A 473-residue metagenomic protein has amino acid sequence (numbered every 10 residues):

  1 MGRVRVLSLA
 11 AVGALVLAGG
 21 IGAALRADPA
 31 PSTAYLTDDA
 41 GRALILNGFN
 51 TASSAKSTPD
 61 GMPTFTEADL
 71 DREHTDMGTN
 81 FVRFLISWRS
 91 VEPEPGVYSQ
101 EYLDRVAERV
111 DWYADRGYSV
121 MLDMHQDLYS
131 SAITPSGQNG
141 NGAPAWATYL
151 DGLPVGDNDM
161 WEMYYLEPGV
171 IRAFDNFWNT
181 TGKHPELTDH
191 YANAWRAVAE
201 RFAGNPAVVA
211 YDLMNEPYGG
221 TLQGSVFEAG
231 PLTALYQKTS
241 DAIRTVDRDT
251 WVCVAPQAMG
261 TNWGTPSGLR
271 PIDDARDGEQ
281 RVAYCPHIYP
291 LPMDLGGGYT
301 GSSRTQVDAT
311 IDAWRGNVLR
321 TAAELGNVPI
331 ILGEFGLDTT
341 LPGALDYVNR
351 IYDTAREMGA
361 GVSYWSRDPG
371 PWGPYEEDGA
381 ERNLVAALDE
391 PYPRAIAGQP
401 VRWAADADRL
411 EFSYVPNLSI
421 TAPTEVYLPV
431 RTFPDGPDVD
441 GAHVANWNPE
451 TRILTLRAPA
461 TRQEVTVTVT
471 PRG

Functional and structural regions predicted by a protein language model:
M1-R26: Secretory targeting and sorting signals
A27-T33, F433-D435: A short, compositionally biased
P31-W251, P256-G268: Active-site mouth of glycoside hydrolases
T37-A43, F84, A192-A194, V209 (+1 more regions): Substrate-binding clefts and catalytic carboxylate motifs of secreted carbohydrate-active enzymes
T470-R472: Beta-strand-rich extracellular modules
